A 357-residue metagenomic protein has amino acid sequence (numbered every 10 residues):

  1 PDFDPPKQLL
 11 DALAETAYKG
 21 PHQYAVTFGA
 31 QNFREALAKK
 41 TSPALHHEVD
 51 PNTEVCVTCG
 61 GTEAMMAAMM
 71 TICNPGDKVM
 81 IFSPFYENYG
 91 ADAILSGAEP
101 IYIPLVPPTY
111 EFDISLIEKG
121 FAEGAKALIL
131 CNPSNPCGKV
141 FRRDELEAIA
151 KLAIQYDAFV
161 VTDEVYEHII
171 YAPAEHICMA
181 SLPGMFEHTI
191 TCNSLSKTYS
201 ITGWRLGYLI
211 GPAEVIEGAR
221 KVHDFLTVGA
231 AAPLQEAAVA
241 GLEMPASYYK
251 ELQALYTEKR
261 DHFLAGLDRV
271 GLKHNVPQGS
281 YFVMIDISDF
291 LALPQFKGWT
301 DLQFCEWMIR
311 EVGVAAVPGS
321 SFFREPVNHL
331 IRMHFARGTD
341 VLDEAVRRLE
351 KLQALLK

Functional and structural regions predicted by a protein language model:
P1-G60, A67, E243-M244, L355-K357: N-terminal small-domain helix-loop-helix segment of the aminotransferase-like
L10-A12, L182-T257, D261-K273, R347 (+1 more regions): Conserved core segment of the aminotransferase class I/II
T71-A93: Conserved PLP-anchoring active-site segment centered on the Schiff-base-forming lysine
M80, K297-G298, E306-A316, S320-K357: PLP-dependent enzyme catalytic core of the Aspartate aminotransferase-like
L95-I101: A short helix-loop-beta submotif of the ANL/AMP-binding
S96, Q155-Y156, V270, V312 (+1 more regions): Helix C-cap/helix->beta junction micro-motif
L105-A172: Active-site phosphate-binding strand-loop segment of PLP-dependent enzymes
Y256-T257, V270-E311, I331: Conserved PLP-binding catalytic core of the aspartate aminotransferase-like
